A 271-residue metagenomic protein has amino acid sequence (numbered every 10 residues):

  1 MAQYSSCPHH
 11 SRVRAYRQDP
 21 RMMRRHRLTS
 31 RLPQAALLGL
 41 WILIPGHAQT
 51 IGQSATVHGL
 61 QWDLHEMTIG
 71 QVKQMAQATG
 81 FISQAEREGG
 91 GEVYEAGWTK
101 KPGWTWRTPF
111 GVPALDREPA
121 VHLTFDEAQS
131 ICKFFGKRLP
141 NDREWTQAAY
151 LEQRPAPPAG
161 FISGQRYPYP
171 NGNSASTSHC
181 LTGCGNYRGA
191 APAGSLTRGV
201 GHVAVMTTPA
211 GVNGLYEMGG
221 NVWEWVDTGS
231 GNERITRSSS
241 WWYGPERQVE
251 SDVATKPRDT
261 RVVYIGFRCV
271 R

Functional and structural regions predicted by a protein language model:
A2-S6: Extreme N-terminal basic, low-complexity initiation segments that serve as generic localization/processing leaders
C7-H10, Q18-D19, R24, L28 (+3 more regions): Extended beta-strand/loop cores of jelly-roll/beta-sandwich
I82, K100-V121, F125-A254: Functional-site microenvironments in short loops/helix caps that host divalent-cation chemistry
